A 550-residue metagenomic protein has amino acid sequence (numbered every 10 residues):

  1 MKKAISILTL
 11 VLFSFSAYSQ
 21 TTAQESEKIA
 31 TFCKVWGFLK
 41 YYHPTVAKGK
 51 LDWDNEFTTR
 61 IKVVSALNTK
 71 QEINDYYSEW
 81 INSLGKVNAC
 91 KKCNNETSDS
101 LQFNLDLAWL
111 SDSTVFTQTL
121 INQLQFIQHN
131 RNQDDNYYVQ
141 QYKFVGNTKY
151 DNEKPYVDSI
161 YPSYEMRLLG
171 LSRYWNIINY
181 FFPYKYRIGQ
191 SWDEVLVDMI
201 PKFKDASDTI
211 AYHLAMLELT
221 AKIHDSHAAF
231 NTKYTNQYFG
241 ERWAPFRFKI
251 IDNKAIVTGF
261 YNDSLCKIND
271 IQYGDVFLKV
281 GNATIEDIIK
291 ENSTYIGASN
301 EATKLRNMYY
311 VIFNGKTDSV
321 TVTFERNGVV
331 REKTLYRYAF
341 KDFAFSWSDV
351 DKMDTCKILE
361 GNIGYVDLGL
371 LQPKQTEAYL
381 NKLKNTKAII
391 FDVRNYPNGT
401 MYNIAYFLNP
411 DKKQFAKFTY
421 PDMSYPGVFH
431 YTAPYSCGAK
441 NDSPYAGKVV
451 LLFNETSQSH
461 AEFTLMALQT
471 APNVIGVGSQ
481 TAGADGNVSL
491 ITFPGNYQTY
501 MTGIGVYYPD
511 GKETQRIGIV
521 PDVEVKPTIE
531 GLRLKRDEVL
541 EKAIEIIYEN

Functional and structural regions predicted by a protein language model:
M1-A23: Bacterial Sec-dependent N-terminal signal peptides
T22-E25, G37, L107-K143, N147 (+5 more regions): PDZ/PDZ-like domain segments forming the peptide/carboxylate-binding groove, activating on the N-terminal beta-strands
T22-Q24, K28-N152: Cationic-aromatic interfacial patches
V35, L39-H43, I61, Y174 (+6 more regions): Conserved PDZ fold ligand-binding element
L39-K40, S65, N179-K185, F203-S207 (+5 more regions): Cleft-lining beta-strand/loop regions that shape enzyme active-site pockets
T45-S78, F182-A221, H227: Amphipathic alpha-helical substructures
S100, S113, S159, E194 (+5 more regions): Coil residues (strongly favoring Ser/Thr
H213-K267, D351-I358: PDZ/PDZ-like peptide-tail recognition elements
